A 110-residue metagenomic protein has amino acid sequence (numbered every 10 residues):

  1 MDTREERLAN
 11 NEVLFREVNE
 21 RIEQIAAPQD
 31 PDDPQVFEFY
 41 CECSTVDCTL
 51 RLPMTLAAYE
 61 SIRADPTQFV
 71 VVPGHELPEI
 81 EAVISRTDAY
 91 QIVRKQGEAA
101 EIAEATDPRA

Functional and structural regions predicted by a protein language model:
M1-A110: Polybasic/polar functional segments that serve as interface/processing modules
